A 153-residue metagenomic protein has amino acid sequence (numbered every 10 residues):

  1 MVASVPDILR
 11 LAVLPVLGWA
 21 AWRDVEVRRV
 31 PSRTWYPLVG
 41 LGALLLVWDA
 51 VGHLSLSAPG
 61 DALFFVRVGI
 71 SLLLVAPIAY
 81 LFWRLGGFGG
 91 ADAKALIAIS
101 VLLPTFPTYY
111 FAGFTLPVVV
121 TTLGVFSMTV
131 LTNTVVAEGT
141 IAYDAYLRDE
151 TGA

Functional and structural regions predicted by a protein language model:
M1-A153: A membrane-topology feature that recognizes alpha-helical transmembrane segments and their immediate juxtamembrane
